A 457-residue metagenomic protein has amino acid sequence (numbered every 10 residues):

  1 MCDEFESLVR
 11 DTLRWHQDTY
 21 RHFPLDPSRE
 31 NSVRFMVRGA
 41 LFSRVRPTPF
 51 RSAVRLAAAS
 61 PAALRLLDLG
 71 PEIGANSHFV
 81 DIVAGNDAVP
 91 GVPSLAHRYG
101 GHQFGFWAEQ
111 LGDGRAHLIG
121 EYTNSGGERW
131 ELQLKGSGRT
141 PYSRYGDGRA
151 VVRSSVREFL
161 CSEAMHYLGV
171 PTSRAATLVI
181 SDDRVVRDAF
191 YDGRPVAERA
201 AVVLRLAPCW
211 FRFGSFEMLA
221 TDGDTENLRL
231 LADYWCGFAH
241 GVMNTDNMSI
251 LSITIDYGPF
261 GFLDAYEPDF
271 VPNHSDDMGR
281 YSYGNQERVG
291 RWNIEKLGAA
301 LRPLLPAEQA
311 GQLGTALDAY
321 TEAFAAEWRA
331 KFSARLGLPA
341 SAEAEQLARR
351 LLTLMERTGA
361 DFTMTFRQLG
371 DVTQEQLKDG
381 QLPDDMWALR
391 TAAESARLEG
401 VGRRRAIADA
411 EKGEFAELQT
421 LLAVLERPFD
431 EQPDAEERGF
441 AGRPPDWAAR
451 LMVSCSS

Functional and structural regions predicted by a protein language model:
M1-R98, F104, D277-S457: Regulatory N- and C-terminal appendages and interdomain linkers associated with kinase/kinase-like NTP transferase
L25-V33, V45-R46, G127-L132, E198-A201 (+1 more regions): Short, functional N-terminal and low-complexity linear motifs
S32-R38, W130-P141, A232, A265-D276: Active-site-adjacent bridging/hinge elements
S32-V33, G39-L41, Q103-F106, D188 (+2 more regions): Short secondary-structure boundary micro-motifs
A53-L56, P61-F238, L251-I253, S282 (+4 more regions): Conserved ATP-binding subdomain of kinase catalytic cores across diverse folds
S154-S155, V185-D188, D192-H240, L251-Q346 (+1 more regions): ATP-dependent phospho-/nucleotidyl transfer catalytic cores
M165, G241-M243, E394, R403: Generic low-polarity alpha-helical segments
T245-D246, I250: Catalytic-loop Lys-Pro-X-Asn motif of eukaryotic-like protein kinases
